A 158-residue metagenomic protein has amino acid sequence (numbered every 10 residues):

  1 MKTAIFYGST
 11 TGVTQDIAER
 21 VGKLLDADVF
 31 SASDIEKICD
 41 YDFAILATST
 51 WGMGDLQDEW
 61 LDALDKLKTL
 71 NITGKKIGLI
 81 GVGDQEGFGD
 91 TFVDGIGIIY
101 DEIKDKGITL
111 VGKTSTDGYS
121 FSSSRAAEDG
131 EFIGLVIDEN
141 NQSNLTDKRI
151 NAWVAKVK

Functional and structural regions predicted by a protein language model:
K2-V21: N-terminal beta1-alpha1 ligand-phosphate binding loop
V13, L24, D28, D40-A44 (+1 more regions): FMN-binding flavodoxin-like domain, especially the glycine-rich phosphate-binding loop
S31-D34: Conserved SAM/SAH-binding loop
